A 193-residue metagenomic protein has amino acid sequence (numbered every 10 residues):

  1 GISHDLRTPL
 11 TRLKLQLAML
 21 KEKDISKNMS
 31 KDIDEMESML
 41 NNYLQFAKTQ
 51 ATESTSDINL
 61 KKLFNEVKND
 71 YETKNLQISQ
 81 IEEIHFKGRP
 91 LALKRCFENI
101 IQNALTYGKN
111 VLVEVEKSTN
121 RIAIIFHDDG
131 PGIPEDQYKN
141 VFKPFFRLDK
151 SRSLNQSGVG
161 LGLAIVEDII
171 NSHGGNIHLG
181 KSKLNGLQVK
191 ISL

Functional and structural regions predicted by a protein language model:
T49-E53, H85-G88: Conserved micro-motifs of the catalytic ATP-binding
L76-K87: Conserved catalytic submotifs in the C-terminal HATPase_c
L93-K94: A residue-level detector for a conserved hydrophobic packing site within the catalytic ATP-binding domain
N110-N120: Short beta-strand/loop element within the Bergerat-fold HATPase_c
I133-F146: Short conserved segment of the HATPase_c
S157, G162, V166: Short alpha-helical Gxxx[C/S/T] motif in the catalytic ATP-binding
G174-G175: Conserved glycine-rich
